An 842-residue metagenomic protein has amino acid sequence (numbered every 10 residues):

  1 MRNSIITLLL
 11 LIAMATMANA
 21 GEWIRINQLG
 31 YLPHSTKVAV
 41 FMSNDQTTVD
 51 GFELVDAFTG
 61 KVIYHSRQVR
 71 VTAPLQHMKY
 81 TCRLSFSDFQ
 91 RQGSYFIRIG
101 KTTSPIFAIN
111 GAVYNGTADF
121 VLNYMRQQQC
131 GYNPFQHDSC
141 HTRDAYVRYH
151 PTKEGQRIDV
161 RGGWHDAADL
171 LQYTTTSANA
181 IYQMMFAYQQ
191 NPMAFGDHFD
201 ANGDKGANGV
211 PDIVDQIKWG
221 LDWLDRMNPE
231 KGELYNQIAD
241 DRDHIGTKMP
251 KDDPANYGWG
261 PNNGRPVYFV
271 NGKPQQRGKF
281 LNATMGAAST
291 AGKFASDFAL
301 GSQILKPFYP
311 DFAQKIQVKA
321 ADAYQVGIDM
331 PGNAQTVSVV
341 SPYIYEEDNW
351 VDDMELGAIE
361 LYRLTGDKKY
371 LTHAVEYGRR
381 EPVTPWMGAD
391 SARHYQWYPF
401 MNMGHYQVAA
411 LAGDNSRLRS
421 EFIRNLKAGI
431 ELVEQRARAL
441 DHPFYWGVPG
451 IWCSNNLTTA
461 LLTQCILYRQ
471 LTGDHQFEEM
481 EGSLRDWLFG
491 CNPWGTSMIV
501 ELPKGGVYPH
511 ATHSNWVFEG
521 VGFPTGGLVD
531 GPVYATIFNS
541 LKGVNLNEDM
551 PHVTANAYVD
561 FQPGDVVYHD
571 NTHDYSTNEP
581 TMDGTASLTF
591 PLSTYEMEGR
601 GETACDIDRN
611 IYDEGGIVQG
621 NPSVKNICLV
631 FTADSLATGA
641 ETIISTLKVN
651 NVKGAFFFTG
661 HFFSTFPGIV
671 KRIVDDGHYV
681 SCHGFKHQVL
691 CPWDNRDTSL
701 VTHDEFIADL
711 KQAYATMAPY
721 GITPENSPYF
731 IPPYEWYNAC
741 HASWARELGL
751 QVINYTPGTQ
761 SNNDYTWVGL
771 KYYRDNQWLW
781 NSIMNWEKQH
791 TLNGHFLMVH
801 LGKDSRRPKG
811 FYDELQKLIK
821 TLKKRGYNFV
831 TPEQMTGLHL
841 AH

Functional and structural regions predicted by a protein language model:
T7-A15: Bacterial N-terminal signal peptides
A18-A20: Boundary at the C-terminal end of the N-terminal hydrophobic targeting segment
Q28-P105, A112, R126-N179, A187 (+6 more regions): Aromatic (Trp/Tyr) and acidic
T36-R67, V71-P74, F96-I99, P307 (+3 more regions): N-terminal carbohydrate-binding/catalytic regions of secreted carbohydrate-active enzymes
A201-I213: Acidic, glycine-anchored loop motifs typical of Ca2+
I213-I238: Carboxylate/His-rich catalytic cores and anion/metal-binding grooves
I607-D697, Q712-P728, G810, L818-T821: Active-site beta->alpha N-cap acidic-glycine motif
T642, S664-G668, V689-M798, G802-N828 (+1 more regions): Catalytic domains of cell-wall/extracellular-matrix polysaccharide-remodeling enzymes, centered on de-N-acetylation
